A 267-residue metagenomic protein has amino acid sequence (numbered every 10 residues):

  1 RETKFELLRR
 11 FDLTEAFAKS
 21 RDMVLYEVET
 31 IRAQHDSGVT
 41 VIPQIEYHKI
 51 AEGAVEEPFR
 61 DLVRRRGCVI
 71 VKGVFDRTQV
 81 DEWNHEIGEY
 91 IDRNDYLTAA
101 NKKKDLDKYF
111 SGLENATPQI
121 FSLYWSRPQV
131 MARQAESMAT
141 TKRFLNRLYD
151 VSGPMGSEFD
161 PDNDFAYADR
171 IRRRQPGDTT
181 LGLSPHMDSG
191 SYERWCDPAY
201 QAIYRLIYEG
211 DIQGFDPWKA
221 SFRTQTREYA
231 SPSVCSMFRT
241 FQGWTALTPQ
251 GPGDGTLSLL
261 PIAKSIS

Functional and structural regions predicted by a protein language model:
R1-R65: Fe(II)/2-oxoglutarate
V63-R66, F75-S267: Non-heme Fe(II) oxygenase catalytic core, chiefly the N-lobe of the double-stranded beta-helix
